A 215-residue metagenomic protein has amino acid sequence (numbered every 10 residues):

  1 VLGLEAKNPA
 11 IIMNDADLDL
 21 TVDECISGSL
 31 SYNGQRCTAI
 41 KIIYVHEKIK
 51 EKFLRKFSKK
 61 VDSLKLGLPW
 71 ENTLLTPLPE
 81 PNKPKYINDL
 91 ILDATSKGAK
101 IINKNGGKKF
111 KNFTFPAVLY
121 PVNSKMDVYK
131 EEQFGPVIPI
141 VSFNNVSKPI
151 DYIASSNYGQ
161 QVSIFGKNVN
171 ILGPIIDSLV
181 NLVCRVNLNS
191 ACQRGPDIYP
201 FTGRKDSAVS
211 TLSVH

Functional and structural regions predicted by a protein language model:
V1-N123, V146-S147, D151, L188: ALDH superfamily catalytic-core signature
I11, F113-H215: Conserved C-terminal structural/oligomerization subdomain of aldehyde/semialdehyde dehydrogenase
